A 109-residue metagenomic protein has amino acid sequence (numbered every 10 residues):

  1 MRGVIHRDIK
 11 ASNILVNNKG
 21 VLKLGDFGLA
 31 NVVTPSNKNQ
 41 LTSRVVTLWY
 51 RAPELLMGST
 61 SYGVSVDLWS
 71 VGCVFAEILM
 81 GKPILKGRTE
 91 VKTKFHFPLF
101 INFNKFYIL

Functional and structural regions predicted by a protein language model:
M1-L109: Eukaryotic serine/threonine protein kinase catalytic domain
